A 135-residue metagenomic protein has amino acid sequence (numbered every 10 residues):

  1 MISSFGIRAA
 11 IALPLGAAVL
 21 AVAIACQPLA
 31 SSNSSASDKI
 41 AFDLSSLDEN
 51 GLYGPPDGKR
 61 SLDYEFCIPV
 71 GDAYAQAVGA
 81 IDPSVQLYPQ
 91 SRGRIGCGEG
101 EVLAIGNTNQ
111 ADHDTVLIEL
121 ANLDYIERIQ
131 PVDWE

Functional and structural regions predicted by a protein language model:
I2-L15: Bacterial N-terminal signal peptides that target proteins for export
L29-A73, P131-E135: Autoinhibitory N-terminal propeptides
G51-D112: Mature extracytoplasmic domains of secretory-pathway proteins
A111-E119: Low-complexity, intrinsically disordered Gly/Pro/Thr-rich segments
E119-Q130: Short acidic amphipathic segments
